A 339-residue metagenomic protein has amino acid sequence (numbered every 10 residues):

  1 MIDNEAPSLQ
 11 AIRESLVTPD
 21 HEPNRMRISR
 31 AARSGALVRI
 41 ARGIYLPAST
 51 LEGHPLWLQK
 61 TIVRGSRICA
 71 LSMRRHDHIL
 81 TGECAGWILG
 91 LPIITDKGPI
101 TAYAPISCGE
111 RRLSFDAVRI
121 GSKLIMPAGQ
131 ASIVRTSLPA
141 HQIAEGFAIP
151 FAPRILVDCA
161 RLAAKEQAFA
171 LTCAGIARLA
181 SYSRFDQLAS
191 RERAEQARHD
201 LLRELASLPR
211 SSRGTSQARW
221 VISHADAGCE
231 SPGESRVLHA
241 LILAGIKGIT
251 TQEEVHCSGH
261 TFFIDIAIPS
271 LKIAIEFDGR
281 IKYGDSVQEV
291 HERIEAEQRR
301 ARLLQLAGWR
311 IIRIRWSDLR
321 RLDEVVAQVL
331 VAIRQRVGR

Functional and structural regions predicted by a protein language model:
M1-A11, T18-M26, S183, L188-R339: Surface segments flanking catalytic/ligand-binding clefts of nucleic-acid enzymes
M1-S212, R339: Short gly/ser-rich loop at a beta-strand->alpha-helix junction or flexible surface loop bordering the NTP-binding
